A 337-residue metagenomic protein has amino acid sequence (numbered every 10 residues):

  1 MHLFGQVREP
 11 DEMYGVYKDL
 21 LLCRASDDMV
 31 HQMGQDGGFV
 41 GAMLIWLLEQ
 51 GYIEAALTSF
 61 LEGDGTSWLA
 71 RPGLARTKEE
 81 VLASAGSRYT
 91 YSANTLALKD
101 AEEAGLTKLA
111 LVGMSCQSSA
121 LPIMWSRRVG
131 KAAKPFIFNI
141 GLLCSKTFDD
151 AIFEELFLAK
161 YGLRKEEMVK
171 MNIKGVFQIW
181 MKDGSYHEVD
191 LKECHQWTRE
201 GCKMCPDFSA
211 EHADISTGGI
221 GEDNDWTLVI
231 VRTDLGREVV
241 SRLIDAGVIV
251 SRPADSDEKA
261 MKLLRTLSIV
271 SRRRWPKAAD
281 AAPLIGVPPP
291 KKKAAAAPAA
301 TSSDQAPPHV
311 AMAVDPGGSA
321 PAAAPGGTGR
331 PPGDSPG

Functional and structural regions predicted by a protein language model:
H2-G337: Iron-sulfur-associated redox domains of electron-transfer enzymes in respiratory and anaerobic energy metabolism
